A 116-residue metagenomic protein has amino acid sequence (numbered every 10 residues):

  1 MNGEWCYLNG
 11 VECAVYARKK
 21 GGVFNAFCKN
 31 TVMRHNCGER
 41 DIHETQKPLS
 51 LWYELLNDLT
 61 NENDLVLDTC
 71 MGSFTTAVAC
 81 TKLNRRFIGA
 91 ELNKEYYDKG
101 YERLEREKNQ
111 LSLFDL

Functional and structural regions predicted by a protein language model:
M1-Y97: Core catalytic lobe of class I
T60, L104-E105: Amphipathic alpha-helical interaction segments
G100-Y101: Conserved SAM-binding loop
E105-L116: Class I S-adenosyl-L-methionine-dependent methyltransferase module
